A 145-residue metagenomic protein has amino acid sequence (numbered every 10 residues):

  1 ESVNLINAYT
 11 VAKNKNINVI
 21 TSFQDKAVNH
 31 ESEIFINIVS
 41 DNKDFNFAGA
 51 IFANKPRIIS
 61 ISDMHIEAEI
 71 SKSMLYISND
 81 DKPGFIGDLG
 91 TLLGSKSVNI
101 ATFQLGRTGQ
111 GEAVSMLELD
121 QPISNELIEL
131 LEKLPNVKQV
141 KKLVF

Functional and structural regions predicted by a protein language model:
E1-F145: A conserved regulatory-domain signal marking ACT and ACT-like small-molecule sensing domains and adjacent regulatory
